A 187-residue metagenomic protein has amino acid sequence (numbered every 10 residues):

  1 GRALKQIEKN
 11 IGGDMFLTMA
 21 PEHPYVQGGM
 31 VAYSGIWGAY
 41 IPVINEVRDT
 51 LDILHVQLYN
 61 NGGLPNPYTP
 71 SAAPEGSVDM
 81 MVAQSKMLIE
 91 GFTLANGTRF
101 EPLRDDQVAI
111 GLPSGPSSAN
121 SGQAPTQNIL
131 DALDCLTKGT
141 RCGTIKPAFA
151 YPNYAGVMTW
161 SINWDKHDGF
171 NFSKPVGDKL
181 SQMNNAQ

Functional and structural regions predicted by a protein language model:
G1-Q187: Secreted glycan hydrolases and related glycan-binding modules that recognize and/or cleave
